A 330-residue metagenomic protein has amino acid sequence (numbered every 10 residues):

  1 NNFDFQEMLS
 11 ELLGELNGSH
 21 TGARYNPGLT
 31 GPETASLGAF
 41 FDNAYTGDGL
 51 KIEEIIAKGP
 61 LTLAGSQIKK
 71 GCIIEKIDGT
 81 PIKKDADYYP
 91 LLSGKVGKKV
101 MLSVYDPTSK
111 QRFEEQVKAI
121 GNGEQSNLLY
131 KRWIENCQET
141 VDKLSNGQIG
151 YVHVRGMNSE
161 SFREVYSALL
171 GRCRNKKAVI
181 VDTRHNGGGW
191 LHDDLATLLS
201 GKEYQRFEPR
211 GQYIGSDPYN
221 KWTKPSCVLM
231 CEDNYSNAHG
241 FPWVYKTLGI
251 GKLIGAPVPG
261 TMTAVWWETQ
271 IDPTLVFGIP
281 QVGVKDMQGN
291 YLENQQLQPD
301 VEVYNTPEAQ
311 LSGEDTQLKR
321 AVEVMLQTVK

Functional and structural regions predicted by a protein language model:
N1-H20: Amphipathic alpha-helical substructures
N17-A35: A structural signal for beta-strand and strand-to-loop patches characteristic of beta-rich domains
S19, T62, R174-K176, K285-K330: In a subset of proteins, long, contiguous C-terminal domains/tails are tracked
N26, T30, E53-E54, P60 (+3 more regions): Cleft-lining beta-strand/loop regions that shape enzyme active-site pockets
P32-K84, S159, V282-G283: PDZ/PDZ-like domain segments forming the peptide/carboxylate-binding groove, activating on the N-terminal beta-strands
D42, S103-P107, K285: A generic structural motif
E139, N234-S236, Q270-E302: Metal-dependent DNA phosphodiester-chemistry modules and their immediately adjacent helices/loops in DNA-processing
